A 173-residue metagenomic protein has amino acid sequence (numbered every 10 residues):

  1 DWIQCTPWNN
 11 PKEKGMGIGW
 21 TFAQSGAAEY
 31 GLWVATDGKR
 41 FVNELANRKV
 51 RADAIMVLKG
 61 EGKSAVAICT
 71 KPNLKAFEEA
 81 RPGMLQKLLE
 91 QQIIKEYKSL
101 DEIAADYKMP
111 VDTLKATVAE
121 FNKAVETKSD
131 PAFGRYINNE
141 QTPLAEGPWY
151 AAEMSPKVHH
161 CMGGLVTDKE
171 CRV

Functional and structural regions predicted by a protein language model:
D1-V173: Residues forming the flavin
